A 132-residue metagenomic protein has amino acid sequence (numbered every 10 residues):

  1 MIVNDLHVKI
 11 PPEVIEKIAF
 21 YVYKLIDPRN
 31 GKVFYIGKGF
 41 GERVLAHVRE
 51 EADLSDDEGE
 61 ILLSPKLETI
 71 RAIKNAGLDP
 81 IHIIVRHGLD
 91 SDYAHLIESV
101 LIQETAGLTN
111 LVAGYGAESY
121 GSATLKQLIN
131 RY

Functional and structural regions predicted by a protein language model:
M1-R49, I81, D92, L96 (+1 more regions): GIY-YIG nuclease catalytic motif and its immediate N-terminal context
F40-D92: Conserved short loop/helix modules at catalytic or binding sites in compact beta-alpha or helix-hairpin-helix contexts
L62, A113-S119: Short Lys/Arg-enriched helix C-cap and helix-to-coil transition segments that create basic nucleic-acid-contact patches
I70, V85, T109-L111, Y115: Generic preference for hydrophobic/aromatic residues in regular secondary structure cores
I84, E98-L101: Functional surface patches built around histidine and acidic residues
V100-L111: Short arginine-rich
A117-Y132: Non-catalytic C-terminal interaction segments of nucleic acid-processing enzymes
